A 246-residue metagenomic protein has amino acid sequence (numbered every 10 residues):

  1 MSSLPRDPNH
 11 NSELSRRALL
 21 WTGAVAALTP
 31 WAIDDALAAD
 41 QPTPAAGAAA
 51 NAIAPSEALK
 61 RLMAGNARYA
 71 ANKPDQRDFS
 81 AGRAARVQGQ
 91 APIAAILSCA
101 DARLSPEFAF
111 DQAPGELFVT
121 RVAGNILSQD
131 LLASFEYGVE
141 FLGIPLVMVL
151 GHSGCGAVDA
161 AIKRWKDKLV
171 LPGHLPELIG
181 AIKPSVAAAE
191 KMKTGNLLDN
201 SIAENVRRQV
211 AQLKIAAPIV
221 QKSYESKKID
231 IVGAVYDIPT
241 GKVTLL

Functional and structural regions predicted by a protein language model:
M1-L14, V25-A27: N-terminal secretory signal peptides
N9, S105-F108, I182, M192-K193: Short hydrophobic/aromatic-rich motifs at helix boundaries and adjacent loops
N11-A18, D34: Twin-arginine (Tat) signal peptide motif
L20-T22, A26, W31, A39-G89 (+3 more regions): Divalent-metal-activated hydrolytic enzyme cores
L97-C99, R121, M148-H152, V232-Y236: Short beta-strand segments
A100-N125, D130: Active-site cofactor/substrate anionic-group-binding motifs, chiefly glycine- and Lys/Arg-rich phosphate-binding loops
A102-R103, S153-A157: Gly/Ser/Thr-rich loops at beta-strand to alpha-helix junctions that form or flank small-molecule/cofactor-binding
